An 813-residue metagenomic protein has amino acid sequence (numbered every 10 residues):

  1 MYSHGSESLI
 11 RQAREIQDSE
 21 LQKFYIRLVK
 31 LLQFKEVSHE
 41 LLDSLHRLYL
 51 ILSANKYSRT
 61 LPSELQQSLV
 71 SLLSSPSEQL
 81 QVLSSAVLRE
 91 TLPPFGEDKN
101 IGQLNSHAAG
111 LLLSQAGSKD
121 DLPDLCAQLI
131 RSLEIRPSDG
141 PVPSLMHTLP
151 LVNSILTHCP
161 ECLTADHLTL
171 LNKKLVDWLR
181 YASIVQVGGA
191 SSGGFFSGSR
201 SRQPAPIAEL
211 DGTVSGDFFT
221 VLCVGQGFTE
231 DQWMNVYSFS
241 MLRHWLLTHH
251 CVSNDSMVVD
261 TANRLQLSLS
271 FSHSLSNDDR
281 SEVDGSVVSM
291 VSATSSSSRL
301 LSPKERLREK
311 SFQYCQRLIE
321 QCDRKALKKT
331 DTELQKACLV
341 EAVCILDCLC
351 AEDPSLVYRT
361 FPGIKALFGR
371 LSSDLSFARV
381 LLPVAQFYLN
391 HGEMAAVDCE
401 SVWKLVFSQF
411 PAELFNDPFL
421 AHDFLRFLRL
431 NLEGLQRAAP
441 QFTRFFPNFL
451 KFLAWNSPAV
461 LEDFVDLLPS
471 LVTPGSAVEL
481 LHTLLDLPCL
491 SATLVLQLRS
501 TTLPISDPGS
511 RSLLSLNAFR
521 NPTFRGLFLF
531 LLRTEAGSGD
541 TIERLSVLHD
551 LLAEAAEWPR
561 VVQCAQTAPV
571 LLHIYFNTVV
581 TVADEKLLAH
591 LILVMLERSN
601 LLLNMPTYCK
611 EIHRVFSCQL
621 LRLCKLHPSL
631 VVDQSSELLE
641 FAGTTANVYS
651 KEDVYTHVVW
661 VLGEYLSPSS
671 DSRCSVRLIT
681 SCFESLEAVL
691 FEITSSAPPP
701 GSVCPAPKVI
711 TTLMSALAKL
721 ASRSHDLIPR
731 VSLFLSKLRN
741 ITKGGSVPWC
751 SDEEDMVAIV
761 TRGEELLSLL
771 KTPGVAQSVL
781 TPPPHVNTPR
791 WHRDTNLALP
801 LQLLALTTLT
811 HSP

Functional and structural regions predicted by a protein language model:
M1-P813: Extended, charge-rich alpha-helical scaffold/interaction domains
